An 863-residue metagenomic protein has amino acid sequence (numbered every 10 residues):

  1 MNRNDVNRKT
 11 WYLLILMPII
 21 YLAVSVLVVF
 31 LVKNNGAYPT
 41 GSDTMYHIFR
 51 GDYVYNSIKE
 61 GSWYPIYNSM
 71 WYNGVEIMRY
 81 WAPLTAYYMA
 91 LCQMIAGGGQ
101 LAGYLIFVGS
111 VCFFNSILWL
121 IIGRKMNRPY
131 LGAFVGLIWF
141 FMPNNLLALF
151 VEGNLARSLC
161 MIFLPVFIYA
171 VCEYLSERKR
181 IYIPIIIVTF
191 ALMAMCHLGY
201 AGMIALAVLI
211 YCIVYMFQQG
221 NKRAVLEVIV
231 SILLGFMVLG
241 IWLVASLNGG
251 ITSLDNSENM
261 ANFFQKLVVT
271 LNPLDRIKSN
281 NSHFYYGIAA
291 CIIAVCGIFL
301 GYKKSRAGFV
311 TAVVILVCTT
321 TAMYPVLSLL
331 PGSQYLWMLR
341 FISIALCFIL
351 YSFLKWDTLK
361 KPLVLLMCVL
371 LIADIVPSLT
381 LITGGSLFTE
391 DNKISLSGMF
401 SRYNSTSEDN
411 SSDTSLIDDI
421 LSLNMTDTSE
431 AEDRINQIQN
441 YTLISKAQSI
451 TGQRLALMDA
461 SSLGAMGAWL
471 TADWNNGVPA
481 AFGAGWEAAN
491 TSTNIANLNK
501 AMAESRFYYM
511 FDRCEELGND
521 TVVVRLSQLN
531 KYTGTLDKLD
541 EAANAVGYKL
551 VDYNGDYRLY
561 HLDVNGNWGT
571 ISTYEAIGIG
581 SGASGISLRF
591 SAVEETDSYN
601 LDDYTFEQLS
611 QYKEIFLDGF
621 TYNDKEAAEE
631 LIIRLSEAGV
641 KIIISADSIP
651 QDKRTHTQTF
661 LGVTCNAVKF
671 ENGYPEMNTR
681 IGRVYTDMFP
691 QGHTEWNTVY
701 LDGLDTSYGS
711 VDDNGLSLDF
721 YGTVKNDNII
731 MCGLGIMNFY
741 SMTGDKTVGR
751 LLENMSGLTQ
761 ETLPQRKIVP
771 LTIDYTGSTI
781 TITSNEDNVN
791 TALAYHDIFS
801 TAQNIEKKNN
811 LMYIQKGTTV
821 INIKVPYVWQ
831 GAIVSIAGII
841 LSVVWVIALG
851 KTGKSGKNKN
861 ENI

Functional and structural regions predicted by a protein language model:
M1-L421, T442, T521-V524, Y548-Y553 (+4 more regions): Membrane-embedded transmembrane-helix bundle of lipid-linked glycan/lipid transferases
N4-T10, G580, E761-I863: Active-site-proximal, structured, solvent-exposed surfaces of multi-pass membrane proteins that position macromolecular
A148-L149, M203-I204, S246, G464-G467 (+5 more regions): Extracytoplasmic/secreted cell-surface and envelope-processing proteins
F190, A373-D427, A447-D520, R525-Q528 (+6 more regions): Extracytoplasmic/lumenal acceptor-recognition loop(s) of multi-pass membrane glycoenzymes
R434-I435, M458-S462, V524-L529, G578-A583 (+6 more regions): Structural motif
E515, N530-K531, L539-A542, R558-L559 (+1 more regions): Catalytic cores of secreted or luminal carbohydrate-active enzymes
E626-Y685: A glycine-rich, often tryptophan-bearing local segment used as a flexible ligand/cofactor-contacting loop or short
G673-N728, Y740, A794: Catalytic beta-strand/loop cores that center a nucleophilic Ser/Cys/Thr and support acyl-enzyme chemistry
